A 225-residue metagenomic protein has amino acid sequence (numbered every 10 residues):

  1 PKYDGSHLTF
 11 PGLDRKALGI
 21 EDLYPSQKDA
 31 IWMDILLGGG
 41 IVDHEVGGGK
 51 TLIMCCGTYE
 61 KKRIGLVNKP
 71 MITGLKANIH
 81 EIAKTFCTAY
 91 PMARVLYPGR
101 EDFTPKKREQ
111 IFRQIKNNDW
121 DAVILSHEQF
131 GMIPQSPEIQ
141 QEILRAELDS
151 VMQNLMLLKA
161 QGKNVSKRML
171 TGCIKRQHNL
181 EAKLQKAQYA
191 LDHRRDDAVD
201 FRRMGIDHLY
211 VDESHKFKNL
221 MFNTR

Functional and structural regions predicted by a protein language model:
P1-S6: Interdomain "pre-motor" coupling segment immediately N-terminal to P-loop NTPase/helicase cores
T9-D22, K50-T51, K62-L220, T224-R225: SF2 helicase/translocase NTPase motor core, specifically the RecA-like lobe 1 inter-motif segment between Walker
G19-G38, I53: N-terminal pre-P-loop "Q-motif" helix
Q27, G47, D212: Conserved G/P- and acidic residue-centered "switch" motifs that form tight phosphate/ATP-binding loops in soluble
Q27-D34, T58, I111, D197: Generic hydrophobic alpha-helical segments
D34, G38, T58-K62, K218: Generic helix-packing signal
L37-T58, M71: Walker A/P-loop
